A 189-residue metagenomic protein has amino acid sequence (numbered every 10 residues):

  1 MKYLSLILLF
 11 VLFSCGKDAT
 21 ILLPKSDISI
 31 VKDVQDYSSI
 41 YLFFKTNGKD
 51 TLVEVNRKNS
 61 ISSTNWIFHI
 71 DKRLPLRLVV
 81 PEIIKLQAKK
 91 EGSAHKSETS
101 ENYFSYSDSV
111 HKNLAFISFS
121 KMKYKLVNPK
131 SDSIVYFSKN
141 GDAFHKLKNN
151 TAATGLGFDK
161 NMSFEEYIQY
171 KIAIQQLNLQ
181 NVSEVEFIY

Functional and structural regions predicted by a protein language model:
M1-L4: Positively charged n-region of N-terminal signal peptides that target proteins for export
V11-S14: C-terminal motif of bacterial Sec signal peptides marking the signal peptidase cleavage site
G16-Y189: Long, low-hydrophobicity, acidic/polar, solvent-exposed interaction domains
